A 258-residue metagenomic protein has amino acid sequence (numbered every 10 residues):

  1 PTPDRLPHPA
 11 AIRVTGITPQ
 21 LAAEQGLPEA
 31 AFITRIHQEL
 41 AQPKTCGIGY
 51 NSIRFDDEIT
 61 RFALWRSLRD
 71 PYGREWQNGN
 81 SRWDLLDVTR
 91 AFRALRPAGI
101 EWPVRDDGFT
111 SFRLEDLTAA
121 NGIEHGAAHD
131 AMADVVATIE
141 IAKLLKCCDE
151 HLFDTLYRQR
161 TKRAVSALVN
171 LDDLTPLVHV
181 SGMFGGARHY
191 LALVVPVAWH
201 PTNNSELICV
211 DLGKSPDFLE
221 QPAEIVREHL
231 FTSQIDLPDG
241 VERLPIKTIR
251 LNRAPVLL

Functional and structural regions predicted by a protein language model:
P1-P19, Q38-H151, L156-Q159: Metal-dependent phosphoesterase core characteristic of DEDDh/y 3'-5' exonuclease domains
T15-F32: Metal-dependent phosphoesterase signature
L21-G26, P97-D116, V178-N203, L258: A broadly tuned preference for mixed-charge, low-complexity surface segments
G26, A30, R54, M132-V135 (+1 more regions): Generic detection of long, well-ordered alpha-helical segments
R158-L237, V241, I246: Acidic catalytic cores of enzymes that act on phosphate-bearing nucleotides/polynucleotides
G240-L258: The two-metal-ion catalytic cores of nucleic-acid processing enzymes
